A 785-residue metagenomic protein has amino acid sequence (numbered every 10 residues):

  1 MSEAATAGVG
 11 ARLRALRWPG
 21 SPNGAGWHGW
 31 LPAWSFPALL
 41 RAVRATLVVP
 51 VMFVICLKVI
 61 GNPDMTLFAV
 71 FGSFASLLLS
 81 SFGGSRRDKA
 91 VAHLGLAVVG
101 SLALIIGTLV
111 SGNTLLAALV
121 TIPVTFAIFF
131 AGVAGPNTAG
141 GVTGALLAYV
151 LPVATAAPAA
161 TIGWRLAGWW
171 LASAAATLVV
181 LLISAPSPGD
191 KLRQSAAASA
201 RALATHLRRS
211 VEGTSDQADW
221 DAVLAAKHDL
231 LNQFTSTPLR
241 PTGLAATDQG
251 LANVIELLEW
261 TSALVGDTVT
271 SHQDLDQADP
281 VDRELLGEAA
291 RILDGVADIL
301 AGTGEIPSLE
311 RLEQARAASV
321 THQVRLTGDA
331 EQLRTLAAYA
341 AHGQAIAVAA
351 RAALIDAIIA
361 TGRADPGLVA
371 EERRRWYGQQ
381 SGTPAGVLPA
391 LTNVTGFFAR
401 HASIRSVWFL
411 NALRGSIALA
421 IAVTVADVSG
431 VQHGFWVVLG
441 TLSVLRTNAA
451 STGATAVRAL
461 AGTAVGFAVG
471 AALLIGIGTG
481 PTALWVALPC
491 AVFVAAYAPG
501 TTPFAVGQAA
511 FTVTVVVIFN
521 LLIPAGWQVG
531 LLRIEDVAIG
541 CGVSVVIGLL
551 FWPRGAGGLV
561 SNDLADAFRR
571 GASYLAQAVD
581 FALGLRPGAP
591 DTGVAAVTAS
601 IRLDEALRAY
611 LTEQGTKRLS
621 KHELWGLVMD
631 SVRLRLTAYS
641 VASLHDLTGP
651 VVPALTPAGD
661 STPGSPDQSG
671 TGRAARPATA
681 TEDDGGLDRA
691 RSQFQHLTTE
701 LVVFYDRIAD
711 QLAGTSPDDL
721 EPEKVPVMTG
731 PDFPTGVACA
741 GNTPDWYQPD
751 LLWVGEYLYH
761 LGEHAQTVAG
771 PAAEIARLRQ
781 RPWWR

Functional and structural regions predicted by a protein language model:
M1-V179, I183-S184, L354-A509, V515 (+10 more regions): Alpha-helical transmembrane segments and their membrane-interface boundaries that form or gate the permeation pathway
M1-V54, K58, S81, I183-A420 (+5 more regions): Long, hydrophobic alpha-helical segments that serve as membrane-spanning/inserting helices
F129, W260-A263, R633-L636, S640: Membrane-embedded alpha-helical bundles that form the substrate/pore pathway in multi-pass transport systems
T455-V457, V465, V469, L473-I477 (+10 more regions): Active-site proximal loops enriched in glycine and acidic residues that flank catalytic Cys/His/Asp and coordinate
V543-A556, L564, L575-L583: Membrane-helix cytosolic exit motif
L603, R608, T612, K621-V651: C-terminal catalytic subdomain
